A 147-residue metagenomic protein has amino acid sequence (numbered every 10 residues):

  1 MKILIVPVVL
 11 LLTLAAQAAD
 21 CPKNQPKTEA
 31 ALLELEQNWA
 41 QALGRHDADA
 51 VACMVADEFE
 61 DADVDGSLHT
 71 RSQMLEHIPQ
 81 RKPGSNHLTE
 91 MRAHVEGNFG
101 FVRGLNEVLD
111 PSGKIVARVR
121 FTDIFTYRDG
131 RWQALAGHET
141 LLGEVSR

Functional and structural regions predicted by a protein language model:
K2-A15: Bacterial N-terminal signal peptides
A19-C53, E58-R147: A beta-strand edge to alpha-helix "cap/lid" segment located at domain peripheries
